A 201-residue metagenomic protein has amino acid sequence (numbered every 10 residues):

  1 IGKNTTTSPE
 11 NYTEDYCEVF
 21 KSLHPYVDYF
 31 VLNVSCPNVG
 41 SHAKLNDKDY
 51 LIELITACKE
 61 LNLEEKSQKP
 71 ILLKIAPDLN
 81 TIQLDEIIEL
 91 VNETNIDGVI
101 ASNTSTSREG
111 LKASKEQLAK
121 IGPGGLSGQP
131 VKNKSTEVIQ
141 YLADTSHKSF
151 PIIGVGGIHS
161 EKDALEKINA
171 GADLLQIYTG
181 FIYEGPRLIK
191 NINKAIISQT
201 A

Functional and structural regions predicted by a protein language model:
I1, F30-N33, I71-I75, V99-A101 (+2 more regions): Hydrophobic faces of well-ordered beta-strands that scaffold small-molecule active sites in alpha/beta enzyme cores
I1-T94, L111, K115, K120: Active-site entrance/lid segments in N-terminal catalytic domains of soluble metabolic enzymes
V31, L72, R108, P123 (+2 more regions): Generic secondary-structure boundary/loop-capping signal
V34, G98-R108, G157-I158, A164-N191: Glycine-rich phosphate-binding active-site loops on the catalytic face of alpha/beta enzymes
P37-N46, L90-K148, L188: Glycine/Thr-rich beta-alpha phosphate-binding loop at enzyme active sites
A43, A76, S127-V131, I153-G157 (+1 more regions): Glycine- and other small-residue-rich loops at beta-strand/loop junctions that grip anionic moieties
D47-L73, K120-F150, I192-A201: Alpha-helix-loop-beta-strand connector modules within alpha/beta enzyme cores
L79-E93, A143-K148, I158-L175: Catalytic cores of alpha/beta
